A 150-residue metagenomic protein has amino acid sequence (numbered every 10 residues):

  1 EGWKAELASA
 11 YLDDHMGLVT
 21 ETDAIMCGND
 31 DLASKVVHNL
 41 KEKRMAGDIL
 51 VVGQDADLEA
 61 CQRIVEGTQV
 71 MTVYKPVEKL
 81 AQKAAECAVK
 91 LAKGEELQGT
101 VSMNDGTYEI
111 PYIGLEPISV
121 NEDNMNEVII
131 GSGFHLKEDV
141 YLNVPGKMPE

Functional and structural regions predicted by a protein language model:
E1-R63: Hydrophobic alpha-helical
A5-S9, D57-A60, P76-E96, T100: Hydrophobic alpha-helical segments within soluble ligand-binding/sensing domains
E21-D23, M71-Y74, L115: Second-shell loop/turn segments in exported
N39, G67, L91-E95: Change "in soluble alpha/beta enzymes" to "in soluble alpha/beta proteins
D48, T68-Q69, E116: A generic structural signal for alpha->beta connector loops
E66-E78: Short beta-strand elements at the ligand-binding edges of bilobed clamshell
K83, C87-E150: Hinge/cleft segment of the Venus flytrap/periplasmic-binding protein
